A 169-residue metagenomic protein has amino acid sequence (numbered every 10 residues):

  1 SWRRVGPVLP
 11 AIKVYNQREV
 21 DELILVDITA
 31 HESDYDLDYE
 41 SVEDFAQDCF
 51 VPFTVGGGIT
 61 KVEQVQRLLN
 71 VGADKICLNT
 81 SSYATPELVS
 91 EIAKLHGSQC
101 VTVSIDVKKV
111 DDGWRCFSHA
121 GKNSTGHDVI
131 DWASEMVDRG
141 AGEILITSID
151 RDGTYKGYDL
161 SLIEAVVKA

Functional and structural regions predicted by a protein language model:
S1, L69, A73-I146, D150-R151: Conserved anion-binding
S1-N16: Short catalytic helix/loop segments, enriched in acidic residues and glycine and frequently bearing histidine
Y15, L23, V55, L68 (+4 more regions): Conserved, mostly hydrophobic/aromatic
R18, D48, V71-G72, R139 (+1 more regions): Structural motif
E22-S41, T80, L145-G157: Glycine-rich, proline-tolerant flexible connector loops at the mouths of alpha/beta enzymes
E32-T54, S90-V107, K156-A169: Alpha-helix-loop-beta-strand connector modules within alpha/beta enzyme cores
P52-V62, S81-S82, D106-V107: Glycine-rich beta-to-alpha transition loops that act as phosphate-gripper elements at the mouths of alpha/beta enzyme
